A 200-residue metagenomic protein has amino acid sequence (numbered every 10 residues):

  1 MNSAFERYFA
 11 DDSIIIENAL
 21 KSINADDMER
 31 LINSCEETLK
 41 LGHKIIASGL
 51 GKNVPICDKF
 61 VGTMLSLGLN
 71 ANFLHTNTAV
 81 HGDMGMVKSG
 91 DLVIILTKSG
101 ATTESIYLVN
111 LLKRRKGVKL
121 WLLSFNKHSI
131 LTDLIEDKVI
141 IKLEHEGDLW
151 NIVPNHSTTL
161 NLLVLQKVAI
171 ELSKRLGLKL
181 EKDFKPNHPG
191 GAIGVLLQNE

Functional and structural regions predicted by a protein language model:
M1, N24-A25, F73, D133 (+2 more regions): Generic structural signal for short, solvent-exposed loop/turn connectors between secondary structure elements
M1-L41: An N-terminal, well-structured beta->alpha segment
F5-F9, F60, F73, F125 (+2 more regions): Phenylalanine-focused residue identity feature
E6, E17, E29, E36-E37 (+6 more regions): Glutamate identity and glutamate-enriched acidic tracts
I16, V87, T159, G191-A192: A generic signature of intrinsically disordered, low-complexity regions enriched in glycine/proline and charged/polar
D27-L31, G42, A169-E200: Active-site phosphate/pyrophosphate-binding segments
E36, H43-L176: Glycine-rich phosphate-binding loops that contact phosphosugars or nucleotide phosphates
